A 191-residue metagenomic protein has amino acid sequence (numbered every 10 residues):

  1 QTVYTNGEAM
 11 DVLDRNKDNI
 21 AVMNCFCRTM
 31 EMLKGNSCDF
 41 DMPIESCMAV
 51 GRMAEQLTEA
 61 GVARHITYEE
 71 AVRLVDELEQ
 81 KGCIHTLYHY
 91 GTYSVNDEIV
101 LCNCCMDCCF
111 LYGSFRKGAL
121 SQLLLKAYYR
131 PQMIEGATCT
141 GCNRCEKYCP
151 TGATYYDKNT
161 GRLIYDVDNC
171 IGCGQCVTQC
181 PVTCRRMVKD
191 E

Functional and structural regions predicted by a protein language model:
Q1-Y128: Catalytic cores of enzyme domains
G7, E69-V72, N143, I164 (+1 more regions): Residue-level marker for well-ordered alpha-helical positions
C25-C27, C38, C47, C102-C109 (+4 more regions): Disulfide-bonded cysteines in secreted/extracellular proteins and peptides
I84, C176, R186: Residue-level detector of anion-binding/catalytic polar loops
Y88-L101, L120-Y148, G152-G172, R186-E191: Ferredoxin-like iron-sulfur electron-transfer modules
